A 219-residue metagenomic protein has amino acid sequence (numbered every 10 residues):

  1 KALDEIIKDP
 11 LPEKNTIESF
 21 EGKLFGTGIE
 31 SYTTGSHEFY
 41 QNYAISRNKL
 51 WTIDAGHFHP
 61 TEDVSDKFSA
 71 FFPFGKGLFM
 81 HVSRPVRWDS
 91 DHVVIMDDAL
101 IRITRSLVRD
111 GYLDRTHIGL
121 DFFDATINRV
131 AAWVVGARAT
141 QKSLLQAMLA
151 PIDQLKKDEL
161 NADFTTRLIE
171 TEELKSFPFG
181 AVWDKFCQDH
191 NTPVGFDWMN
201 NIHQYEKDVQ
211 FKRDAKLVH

Functional and structural regions predicted by a protein language model:
K1-L50, Q154: Active-site acidic/histidine proton-transfer and metal-coordination neighborhood in alpha/beta enzyme cores
K8-T16, T27-S31, T61, L78 (+1 more regions): Alpha/beta catalytic barrel-like cores
T34-H37, K67-F72: Active-site loop ensemble at the mouth of alpha/beta enzyme cores that anchors a bound cofactor
S46-L50, F72-L78: Glycine-enriched alpha-helix->loop->beta-strand junction motifs that scaffold or abut catalytic
G56-H57: Short, glycine/acidic-enriched loop or turn micro-motifs at the edges of active sites
V64: Acidic catalytic motifs of isoprenoid enzymes
